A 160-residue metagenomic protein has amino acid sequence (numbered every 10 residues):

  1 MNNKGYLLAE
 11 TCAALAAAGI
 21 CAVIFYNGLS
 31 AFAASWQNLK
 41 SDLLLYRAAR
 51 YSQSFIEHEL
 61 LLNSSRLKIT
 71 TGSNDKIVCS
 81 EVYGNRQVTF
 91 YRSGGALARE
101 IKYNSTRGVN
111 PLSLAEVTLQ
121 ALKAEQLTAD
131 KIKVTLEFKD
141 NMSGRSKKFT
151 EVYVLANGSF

Functional and structural regions predicted by a protein language model:
N2-L61: Aliphatic-rich helix starts adjacent to a transmembrane/signal segment
D42-L44, R50, R66, P111-T118: Residue-level preference for alpha-helix termini and adjacent loops
L61, L97-R99, A156: Short, cationic motifs built from Arg/Lys/His that form the positively charged side of catalytic pockets
L62-T70: Short, well-structured beta-strand/strand-turn elements
I69-A129, S143: Type IV pilin-like appendage domain
K123-F160: Short linear sequence signals and composition-biased patches located at protein termini or domain-edge surfaces
